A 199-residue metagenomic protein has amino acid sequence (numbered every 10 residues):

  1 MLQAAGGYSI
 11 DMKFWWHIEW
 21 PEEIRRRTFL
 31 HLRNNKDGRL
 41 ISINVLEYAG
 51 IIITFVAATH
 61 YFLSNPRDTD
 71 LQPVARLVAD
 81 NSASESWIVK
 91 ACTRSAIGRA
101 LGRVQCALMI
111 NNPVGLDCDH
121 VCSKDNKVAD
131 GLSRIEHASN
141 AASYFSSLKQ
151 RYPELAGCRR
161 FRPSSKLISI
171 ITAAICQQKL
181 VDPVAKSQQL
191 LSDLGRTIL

Functional and structural regions predicted by a protein language model:
M1-L2, I51, D80: Two-metal-ion RNase H-like nuclease active-site motif
Q3-Y8: Short beta-strand scaffold segments in enzyme catalytic cores
I10-A49, A83-A96: A short, polar/acidic, helix/strand-boundary loop motif
Y48-I52, V56: A structural signal for well-ordered alpha-helical segments within the folded catalytic domains of diverse enzymes
F55-R134: RNase H catalytic domain
A100-V104, A141-S146, V184-S187: Glycine-rich loops and low-complexity Gly/Arg-rich segments that provide flexible linkers or classic glycine-based
N111-I168: C-terminal functional segments of enzyme domains
S146-L199: A cross-taxonomic marker for long C-terminal extensions/tails that follow the last structured domain
